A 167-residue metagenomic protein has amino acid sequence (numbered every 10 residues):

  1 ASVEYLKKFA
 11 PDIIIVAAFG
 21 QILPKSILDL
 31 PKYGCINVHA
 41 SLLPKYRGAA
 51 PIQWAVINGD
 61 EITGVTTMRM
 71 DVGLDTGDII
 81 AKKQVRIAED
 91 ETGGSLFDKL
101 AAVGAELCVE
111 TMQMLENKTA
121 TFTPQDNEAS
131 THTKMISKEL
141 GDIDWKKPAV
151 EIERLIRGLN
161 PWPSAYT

Functional and structural regions predicted by a protein language model:
S2-A10, D29: Short amphipathic alpha-helix with an adjacent loop that forms part of the alpha/beta core around
K8-F9, A102, G158: Residues within well-ordered alpha-helical secondary structure of globular protein domains
I13-H132: Donor/substrate-binding cores of folate-linked one-carbon enzymes
N127-T167: Internal anion-binding site segments
